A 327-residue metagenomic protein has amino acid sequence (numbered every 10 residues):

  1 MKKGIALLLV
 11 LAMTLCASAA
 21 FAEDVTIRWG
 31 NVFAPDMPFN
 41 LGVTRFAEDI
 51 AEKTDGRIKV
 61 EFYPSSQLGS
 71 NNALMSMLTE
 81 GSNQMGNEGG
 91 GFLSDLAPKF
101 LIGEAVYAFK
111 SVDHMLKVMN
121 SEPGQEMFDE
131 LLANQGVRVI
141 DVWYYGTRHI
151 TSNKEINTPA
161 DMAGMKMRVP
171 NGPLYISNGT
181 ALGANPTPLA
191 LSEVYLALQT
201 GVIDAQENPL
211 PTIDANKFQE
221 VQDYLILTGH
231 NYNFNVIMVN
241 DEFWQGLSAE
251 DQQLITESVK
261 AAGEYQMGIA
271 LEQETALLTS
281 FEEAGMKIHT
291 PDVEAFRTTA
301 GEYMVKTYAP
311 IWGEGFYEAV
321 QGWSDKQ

Functional and structural regions predicted by a protein language model:
M1-L9: Positively charged n-region of N-terminal signal peptides that target proteins for export
L8-C16: Bacterial N-terminal signal peptides
S18-A22: Sec/Tat signal peptide C-region and signal peptidase I cleavage site
E23-H114, P123-Q327: N-terminal secretory/targeting leader peptides
